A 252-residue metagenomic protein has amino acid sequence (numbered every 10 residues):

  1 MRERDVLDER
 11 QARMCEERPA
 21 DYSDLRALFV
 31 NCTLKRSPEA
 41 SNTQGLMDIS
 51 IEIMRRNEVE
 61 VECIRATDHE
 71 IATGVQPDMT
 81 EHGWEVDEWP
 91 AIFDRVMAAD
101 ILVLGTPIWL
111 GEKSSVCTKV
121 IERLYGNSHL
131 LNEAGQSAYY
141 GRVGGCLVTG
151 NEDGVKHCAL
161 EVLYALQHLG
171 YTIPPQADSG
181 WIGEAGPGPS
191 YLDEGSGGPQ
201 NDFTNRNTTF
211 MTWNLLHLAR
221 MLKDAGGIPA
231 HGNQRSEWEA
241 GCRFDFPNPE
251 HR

Functional and structural regions predicted by a protein language model:
M1-A134, S196-G198, D202-R252: N-terminal beta1-alpha1-beta2 submodule of the flavodoxin-like/Rossmannoid cofactor-binding fold
S41, E133-P187, F203-N207: Short, glycine-/small-residue-rich phosphate/pyrophosphate-handling segment
R56, H129, L163-Y164, I173-P174 (+1 more regions): Short, charged/polar low-complexity linear motifs in solvent-exposed/disordered segments
E70-V75, E184-L192: Short acidic/His/Gly/Ser-rich catalytic and metal-binding motifs that mark active-site loops of diverse hydrolases
W84-E85, L147, A185-S190, G197: Compositionally biased, intrinsically disordered low-complexity regions
